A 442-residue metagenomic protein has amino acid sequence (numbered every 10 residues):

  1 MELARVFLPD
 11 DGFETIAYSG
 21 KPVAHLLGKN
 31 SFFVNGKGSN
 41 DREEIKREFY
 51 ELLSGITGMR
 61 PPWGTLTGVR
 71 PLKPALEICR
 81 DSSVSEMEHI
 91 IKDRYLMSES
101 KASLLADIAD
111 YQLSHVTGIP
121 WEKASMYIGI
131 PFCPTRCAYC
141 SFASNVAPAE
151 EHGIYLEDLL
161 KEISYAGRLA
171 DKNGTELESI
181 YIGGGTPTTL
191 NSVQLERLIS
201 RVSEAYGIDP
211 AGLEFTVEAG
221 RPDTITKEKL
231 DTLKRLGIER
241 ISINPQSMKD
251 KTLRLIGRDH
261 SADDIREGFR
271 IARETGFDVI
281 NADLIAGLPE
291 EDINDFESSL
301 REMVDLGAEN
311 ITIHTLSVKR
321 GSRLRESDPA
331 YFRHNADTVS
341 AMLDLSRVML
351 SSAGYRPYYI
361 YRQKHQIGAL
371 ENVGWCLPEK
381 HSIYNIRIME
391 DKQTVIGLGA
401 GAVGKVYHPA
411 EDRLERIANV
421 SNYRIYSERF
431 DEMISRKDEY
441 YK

Functional and structural regions predicted by a protein language model:
M1-V84, G374, P378-K442: Radical SAM enzyme core and accessory elements
L53-W63, R80-M126, N173: N-terminal [4Fe-4S]-dependent radical SAM core
W121-L156: Canonical Radical SAM [4Fe-4S] cluster-binding loop centered on the CxxxCxxC motif and its immediate flanking residues
K123-S125, S179, E214, N310 (+2 more regions): Beta-sheet entry/capping signal
G129-P131, D283, Y359-Y361: Conserved acidic functional residues
S144-L345: Conserved non-cysteine loop/helix-boundary elements of the Radical SAM core domain that shape
P187, H365, G401-G404: Short, glycine-/Ser/Thr-/acidic-enriched flexible segments
G321-L398: A C-terminal junction/extension of Radical SAM enzymes
